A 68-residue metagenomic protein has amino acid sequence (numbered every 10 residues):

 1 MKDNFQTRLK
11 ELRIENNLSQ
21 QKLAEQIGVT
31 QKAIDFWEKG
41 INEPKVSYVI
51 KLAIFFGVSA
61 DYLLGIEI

Functional and structural regions predicted by a protein language model:
M1-E15: A short, Lys/Arg-rich alpha-helix, primarily the initiator
T7, N17-L18, P44-S47: Residue-level signal for the short linker/turn that defines the boundary of a DNA-recognition helix
I14, E25, I54: Alpha-helical residues within the helix-turn-helix
N17-F36: Short alpha-helical DNA-recognition segment
F36, G40, K51: Alpha-helical DNA-recognition elements
E38, F56, L64-E67: DNA major-groove recognition helix of helix-turn-helix
S47-Y62: DNA major-groove recognition helix of helix-turn-helix/homeodomain DNA-binding modules
